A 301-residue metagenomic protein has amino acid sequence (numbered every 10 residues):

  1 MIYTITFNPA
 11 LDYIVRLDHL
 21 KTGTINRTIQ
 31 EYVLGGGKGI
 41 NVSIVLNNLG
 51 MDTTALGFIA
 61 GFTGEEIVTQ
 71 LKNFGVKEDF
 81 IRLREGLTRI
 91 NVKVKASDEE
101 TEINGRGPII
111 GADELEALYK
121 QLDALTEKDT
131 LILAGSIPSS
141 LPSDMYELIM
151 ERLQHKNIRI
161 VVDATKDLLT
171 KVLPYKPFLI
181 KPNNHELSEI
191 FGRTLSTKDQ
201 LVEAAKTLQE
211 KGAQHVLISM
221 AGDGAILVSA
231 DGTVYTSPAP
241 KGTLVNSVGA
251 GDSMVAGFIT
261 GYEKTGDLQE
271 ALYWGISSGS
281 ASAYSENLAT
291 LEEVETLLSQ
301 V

Functional and structural regions predicted by a protein language model:
M1-G23: Positively charged, low-complexity intrinsically disordered leader regions
R27-L87: Substrate-binding N-lobe of the ribokinase-like
N47, Q154, E263: Gly/Ala-rich phosphate-binding loop of Rossmann-like dinucleotide-binding domains, activating on the conserved
L83, V94-E127: Conserved phosphate-binding/catalytic loop of the ribokinase/pfkB sugar-kinase fold
E102-N104, K128-G135, D163, K181-E186: Short beta-strands and strand-loop turn motifs
E116-Y119, S143-M150, S196-V202, S237-P240: Charged helix-capping and loop-helix junction motifs
E147-D231: Conserved phosphate/ATP/ADP-binding segment of small-molecule kinases
K198-V301: Conserved phosphate-binding/catalytic region of the ribokinase-like
